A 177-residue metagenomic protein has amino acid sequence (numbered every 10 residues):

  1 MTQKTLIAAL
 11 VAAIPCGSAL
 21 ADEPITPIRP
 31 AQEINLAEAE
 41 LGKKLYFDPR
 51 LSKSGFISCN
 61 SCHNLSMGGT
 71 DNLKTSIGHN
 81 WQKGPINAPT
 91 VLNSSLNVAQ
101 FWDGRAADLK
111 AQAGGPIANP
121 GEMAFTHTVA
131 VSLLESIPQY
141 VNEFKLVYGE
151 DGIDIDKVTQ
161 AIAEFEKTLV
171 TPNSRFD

Functional and structural regions predicted by a protein language model:
T2-L6, A19-D177: Periplasmic c-type cytochrome electron-transfer domains
A8-P15: Bacterial N-terminal signal peptides
